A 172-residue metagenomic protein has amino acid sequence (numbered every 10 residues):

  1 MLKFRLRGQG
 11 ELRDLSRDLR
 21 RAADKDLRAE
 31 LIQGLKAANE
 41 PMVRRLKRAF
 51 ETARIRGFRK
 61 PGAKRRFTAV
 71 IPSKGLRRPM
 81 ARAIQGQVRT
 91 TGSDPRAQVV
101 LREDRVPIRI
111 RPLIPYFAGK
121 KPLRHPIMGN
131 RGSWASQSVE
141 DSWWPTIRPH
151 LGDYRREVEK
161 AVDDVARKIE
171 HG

Functional and structural regions predicted by a protein language model:
M1-R109, P115-G172: Short, Lys/Arg-rich flexible segments
